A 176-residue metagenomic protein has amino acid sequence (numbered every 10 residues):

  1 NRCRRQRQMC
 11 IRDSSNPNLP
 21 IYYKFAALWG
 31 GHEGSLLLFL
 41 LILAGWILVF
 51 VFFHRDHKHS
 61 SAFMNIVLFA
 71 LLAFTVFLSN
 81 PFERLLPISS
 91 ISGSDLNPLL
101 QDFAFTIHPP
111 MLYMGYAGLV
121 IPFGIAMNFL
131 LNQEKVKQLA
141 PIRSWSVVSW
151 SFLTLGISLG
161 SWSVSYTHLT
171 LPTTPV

Functional and structural regions predicted by a protein language model:
N1-R7, I11, H168-V176: Single conserved hydrophobic/aromatic residue that forms the stacking wall/gate of nucleotide- or nucleobase-binding
R4-Q8, V49-K58, T75-P87, V164: Transmembrane alpha-helix boundary signature
P17-S35, S94-Y113, L169: Short aromatic-rich membrane-water interface segments that cap or initiate transmembrane helices in multi-pass membrane
L36-L43, S61-L71, G115-G118, S146-L153: Hydrophobic alpha-helical transmembrane segments of polytopic
F39-F52, P122-A126: Central hydrophobic cores of alpha-helical transmembrane segments in multi-pass inner-membrane proteins across all
V49-F69, L131-S151: Membrane-interfacial loop-to-helix junctions in multi-pass inner-membrane proteins
L72-A104, F129, L153-L169: C-terminal ends of transmembrane alpha-helices and the immediately adjacent extracellular/lumenal or cytosolic loop
P110, A117-M127, Q138-L169: Extended, hydrophobic alpha-helical segments in both membrane/secreted and soluble proteins
